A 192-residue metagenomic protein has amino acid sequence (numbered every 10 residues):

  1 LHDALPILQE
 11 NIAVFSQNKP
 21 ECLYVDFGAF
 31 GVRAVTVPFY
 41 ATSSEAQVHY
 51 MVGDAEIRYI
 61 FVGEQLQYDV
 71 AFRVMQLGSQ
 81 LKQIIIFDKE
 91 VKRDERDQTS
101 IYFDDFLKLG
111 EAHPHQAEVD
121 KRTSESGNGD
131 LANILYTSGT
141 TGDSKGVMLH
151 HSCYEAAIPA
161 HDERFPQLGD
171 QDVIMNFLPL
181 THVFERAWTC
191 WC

Functional and structural regions predicted by a protein language model:
A4-S43: Conserved AMP-binding/adenylate-forming
I12, A29, I60, L131 (+3 more regions): Conserved S/T- and glycine-rich ATP-binding loop of Class I adenylate-forming
Q17-P20, L178-H182: AMP-binding (ANL) adenylation modules
G28-V32, F184-C192: Conserved short alpha-helical elements in the N-terminal third of ANL/AMP-binding
G31-L109: Structural core segment of the AMP-binding/adenylate-forming
I85, E111-Y136, D143, Q167-V173: Conserved pre-ATP/AMP-binding loop-to-beta segment of ANL
N128, V147-Q167, F177, A187: Conserved structural elements of the adenylate-forming
